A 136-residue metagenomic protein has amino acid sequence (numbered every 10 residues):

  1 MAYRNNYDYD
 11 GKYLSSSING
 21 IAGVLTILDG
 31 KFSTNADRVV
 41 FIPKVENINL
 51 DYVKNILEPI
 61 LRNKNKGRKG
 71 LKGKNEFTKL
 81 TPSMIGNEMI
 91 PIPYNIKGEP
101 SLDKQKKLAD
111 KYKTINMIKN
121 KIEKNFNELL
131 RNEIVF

Functional and structural regions predicted by a protein language model:
M1-I92: DNA target-recognition domains and sequence-specific DNA-contacting regions of bacterial/archaeal
N63, G67, L71, F77-F136: Amphipathic alpha-helical coiled-coil/heptad-repeat segments
